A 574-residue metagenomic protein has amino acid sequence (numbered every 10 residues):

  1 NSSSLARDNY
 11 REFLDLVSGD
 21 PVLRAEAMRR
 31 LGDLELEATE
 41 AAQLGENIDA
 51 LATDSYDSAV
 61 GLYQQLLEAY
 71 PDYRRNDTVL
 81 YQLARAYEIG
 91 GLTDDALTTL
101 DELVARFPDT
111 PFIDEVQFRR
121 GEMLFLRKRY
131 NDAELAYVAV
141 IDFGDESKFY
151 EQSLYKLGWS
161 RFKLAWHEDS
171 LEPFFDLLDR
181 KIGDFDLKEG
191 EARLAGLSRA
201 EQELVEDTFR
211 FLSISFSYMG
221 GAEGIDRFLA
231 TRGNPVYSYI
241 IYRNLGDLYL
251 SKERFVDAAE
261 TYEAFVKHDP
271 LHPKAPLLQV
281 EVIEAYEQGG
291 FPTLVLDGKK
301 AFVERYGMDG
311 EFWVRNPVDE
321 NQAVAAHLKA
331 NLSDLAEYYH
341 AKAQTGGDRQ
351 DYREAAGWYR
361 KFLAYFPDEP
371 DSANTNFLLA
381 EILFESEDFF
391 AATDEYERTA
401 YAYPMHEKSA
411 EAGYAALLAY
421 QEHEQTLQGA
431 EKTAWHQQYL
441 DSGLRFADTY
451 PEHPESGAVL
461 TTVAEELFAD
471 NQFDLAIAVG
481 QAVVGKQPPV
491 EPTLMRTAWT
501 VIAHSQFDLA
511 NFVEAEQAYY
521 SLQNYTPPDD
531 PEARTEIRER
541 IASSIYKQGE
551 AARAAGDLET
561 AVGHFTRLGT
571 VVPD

Functional and structural regions predicted by a protein language model:
N1-D574: Acidic, polar-rich low-complexity tracts and alpha-helical solenoid repeat scaffolds
